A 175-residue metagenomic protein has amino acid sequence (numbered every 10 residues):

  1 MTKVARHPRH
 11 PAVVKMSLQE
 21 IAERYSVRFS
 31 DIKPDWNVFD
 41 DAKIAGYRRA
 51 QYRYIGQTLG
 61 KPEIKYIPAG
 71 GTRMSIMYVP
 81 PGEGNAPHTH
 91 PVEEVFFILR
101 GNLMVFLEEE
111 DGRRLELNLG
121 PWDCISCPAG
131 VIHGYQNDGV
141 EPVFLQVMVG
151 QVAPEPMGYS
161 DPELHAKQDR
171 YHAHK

Functional and structural regions predicted by a protein language model:
M1-G70, E163-L164, R170-K175: A short, N-terminal "cap"/entry segment at the start of jelly-roll beta-barrel domains of the cupin/DSBH fold
Q57-P62, R73-H90, A129: Conserved short histidine dyad/triad with adjacent acidic residue
G71, I76-P80, T89-E109, M148-Q151: Short, conserved beta-strand element in jelly-roll/cupin
I76, A86, V95, C124 (+1 more regions): Short, surface-exposed charged micro-motifs
I76, E116-N118, I132: Well-ordered beta-strand positions in beta-sheet-rich domains
N85-H88, V105-F106, C127, H133-G139 (+1 more regions): Short beta-strand His + acidic residue motifs that chelate non-heme Fe in jelly-roll/DSBH and cupin folds
V95-F97, I125-S126, V140-Y159: A short hydrophobic beta-strand segment most commonly corresponding to one strand of the jelly-roll/cupin
E109-P128: Short acidic-glycine-tyrosine-enriched beta hairpin
